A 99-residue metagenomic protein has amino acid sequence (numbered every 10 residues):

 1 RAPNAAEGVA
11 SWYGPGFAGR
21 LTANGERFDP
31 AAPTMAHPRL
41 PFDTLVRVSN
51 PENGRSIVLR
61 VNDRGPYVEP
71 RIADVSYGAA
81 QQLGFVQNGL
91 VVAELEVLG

Functional and structural regions predicted by a protein language model:
R1-G99: Secreted/periplasmic proteins
